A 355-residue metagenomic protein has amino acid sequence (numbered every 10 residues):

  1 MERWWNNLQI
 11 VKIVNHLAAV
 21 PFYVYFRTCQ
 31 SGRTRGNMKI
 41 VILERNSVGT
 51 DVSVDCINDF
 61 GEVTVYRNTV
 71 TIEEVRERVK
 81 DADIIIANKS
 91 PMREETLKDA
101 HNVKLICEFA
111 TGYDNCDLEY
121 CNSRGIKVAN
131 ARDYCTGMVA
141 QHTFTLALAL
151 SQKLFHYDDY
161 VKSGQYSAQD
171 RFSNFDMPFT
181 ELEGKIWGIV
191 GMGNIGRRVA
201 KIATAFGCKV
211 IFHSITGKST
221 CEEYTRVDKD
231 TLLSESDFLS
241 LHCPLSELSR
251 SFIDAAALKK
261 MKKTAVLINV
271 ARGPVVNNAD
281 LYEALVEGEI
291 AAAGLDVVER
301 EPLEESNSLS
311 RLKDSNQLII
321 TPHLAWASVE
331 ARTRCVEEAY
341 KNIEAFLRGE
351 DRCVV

Functional and structural regions predicted by a protein language model:
W4-W5: Tryptophan (W) side chains
L8, K12-L17, P21-I84: N-terminal glycine-/charge-rich "phosphate-binding" loop or analogous flexible N-terminal tail
R33, S173-K263: Rossmann-like dinucleotide/phosphate-binding beta-alpha-beta segment
R67, F109-A110, I126-G137, S214 (+1 more regions): Short beta->alpha connector loops at strand-helix junctions that form conserved, small/polar/Pro-enriched
A82, A100, E235-S236, T264: An anion/phosphate-binding loop that grips the pyrophosphate of nucleotide cofactors and donors
P91-V103, Y120, L248-L267: Rossmann-fold NAD(P) dinucleotide-binding segment
R132-I186: Phosphate-binding beta-alpha-beta segment of Rossmann-like dinucleotide-binding domains, i.e., the NAD(P)
T264, V270-V355: Rossmann-like dinucleotide-binding domain for NAD(H)/NADP(H)
